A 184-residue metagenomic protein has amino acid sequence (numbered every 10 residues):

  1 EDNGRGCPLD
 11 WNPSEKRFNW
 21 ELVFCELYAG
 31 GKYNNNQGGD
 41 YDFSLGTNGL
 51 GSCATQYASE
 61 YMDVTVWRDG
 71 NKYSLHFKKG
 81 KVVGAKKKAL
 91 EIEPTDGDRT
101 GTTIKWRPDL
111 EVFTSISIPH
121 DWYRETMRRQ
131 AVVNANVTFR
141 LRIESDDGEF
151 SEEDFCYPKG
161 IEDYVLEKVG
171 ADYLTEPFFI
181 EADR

Functional and structural regions predicted by a protein language model:
E1-N19, G30-G170: GHKL-type ATPase core
V23: Acidic, two-metal ion nucleic-acid-processing modules in DNA metabolism proteins
E26-L27: Mobile ATP-lid/nucleotide-binding loop of the nucleotide-binding subdomain
T175-P177: Short, hydrophobic/aromatic-rich segments at coil-to-beta transitions
F179-R184: Short, intrinsically disordered, charge-balanced linker/junction segments flanking boundaries in proteins
